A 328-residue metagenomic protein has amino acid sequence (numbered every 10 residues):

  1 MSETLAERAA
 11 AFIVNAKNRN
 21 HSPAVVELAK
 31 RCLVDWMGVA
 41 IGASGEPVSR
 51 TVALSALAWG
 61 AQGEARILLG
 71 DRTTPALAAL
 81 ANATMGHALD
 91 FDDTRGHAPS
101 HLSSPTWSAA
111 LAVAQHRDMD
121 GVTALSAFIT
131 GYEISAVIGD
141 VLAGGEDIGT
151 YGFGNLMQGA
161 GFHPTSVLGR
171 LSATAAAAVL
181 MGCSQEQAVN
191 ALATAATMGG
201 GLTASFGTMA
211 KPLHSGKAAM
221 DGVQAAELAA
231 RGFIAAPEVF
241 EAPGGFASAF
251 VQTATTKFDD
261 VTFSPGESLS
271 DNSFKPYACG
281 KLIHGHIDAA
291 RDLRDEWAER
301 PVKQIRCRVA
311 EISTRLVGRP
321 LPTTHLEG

Functional and structural regions predicted by a protein language model:
M1-S270, S313: N-terminal core-entry segment
S103-P105, V167, C279-L282, G328: Conserved phosphate/anionic-ligand binding catalytic regions in large, soluble enzymes, centered on
L269-L282: Glycine-rich phosphate/diphosphate-binding loops and the adjacent beta-loop-alpha structural elements that coordinate
G280-G328: Intrinsically disordered, low-complexity Ser/Thr/Pro/Gly-rich interaction regions that scaffold/cooperate
